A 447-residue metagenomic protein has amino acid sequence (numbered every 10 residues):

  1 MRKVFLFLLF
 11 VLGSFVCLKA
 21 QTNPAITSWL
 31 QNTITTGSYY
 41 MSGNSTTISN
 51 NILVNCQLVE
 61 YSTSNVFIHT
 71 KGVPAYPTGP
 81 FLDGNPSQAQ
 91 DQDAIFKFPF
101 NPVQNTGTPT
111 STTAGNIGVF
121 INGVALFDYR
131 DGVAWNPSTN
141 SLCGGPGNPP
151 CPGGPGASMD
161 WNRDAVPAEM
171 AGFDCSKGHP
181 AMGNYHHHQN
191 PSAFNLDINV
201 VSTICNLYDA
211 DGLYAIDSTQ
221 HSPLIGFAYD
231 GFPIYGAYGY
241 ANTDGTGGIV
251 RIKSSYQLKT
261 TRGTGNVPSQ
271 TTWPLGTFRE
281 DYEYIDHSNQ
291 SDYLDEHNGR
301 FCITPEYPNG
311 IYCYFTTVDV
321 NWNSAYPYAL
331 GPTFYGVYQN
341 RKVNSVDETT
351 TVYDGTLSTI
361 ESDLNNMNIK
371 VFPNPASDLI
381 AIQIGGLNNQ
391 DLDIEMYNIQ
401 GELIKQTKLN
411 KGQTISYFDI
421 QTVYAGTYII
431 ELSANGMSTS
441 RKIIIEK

Functional and structural regions predicted by a protein language model:
M1-T22, T359: Bacterial Sec-dependent N-terminal signal peptides
K19, E361-F372, A376-K447: C-terminal outer-membrane/trafficking sorting elements
Q21-D174: Solvent-exposed N-terminal domain segments of exported/luminal and surface proteins
Y61, F67-A114, G118-I121, P191-A241 (+3 more regions): A short, polar beta-strand/turn micro-motif
I121-V124, A181-F194, Y307-N323: Extracellular/lumenal glycan-associated surfaces
D131, P149-C205, Y229-D230, A237-G239: Core of folded catalytic or high-affinity ligand/protein-binding domains in predominantly eukaryotic proteins
D230-F232, G236-R341: Extended, compositionally biased non-globular segments
T350-N366: Low-complexity, Pro/Thr/Ser/Gly/Ala-rich linker/spacer regions in secreted, extracellular modular proteins
